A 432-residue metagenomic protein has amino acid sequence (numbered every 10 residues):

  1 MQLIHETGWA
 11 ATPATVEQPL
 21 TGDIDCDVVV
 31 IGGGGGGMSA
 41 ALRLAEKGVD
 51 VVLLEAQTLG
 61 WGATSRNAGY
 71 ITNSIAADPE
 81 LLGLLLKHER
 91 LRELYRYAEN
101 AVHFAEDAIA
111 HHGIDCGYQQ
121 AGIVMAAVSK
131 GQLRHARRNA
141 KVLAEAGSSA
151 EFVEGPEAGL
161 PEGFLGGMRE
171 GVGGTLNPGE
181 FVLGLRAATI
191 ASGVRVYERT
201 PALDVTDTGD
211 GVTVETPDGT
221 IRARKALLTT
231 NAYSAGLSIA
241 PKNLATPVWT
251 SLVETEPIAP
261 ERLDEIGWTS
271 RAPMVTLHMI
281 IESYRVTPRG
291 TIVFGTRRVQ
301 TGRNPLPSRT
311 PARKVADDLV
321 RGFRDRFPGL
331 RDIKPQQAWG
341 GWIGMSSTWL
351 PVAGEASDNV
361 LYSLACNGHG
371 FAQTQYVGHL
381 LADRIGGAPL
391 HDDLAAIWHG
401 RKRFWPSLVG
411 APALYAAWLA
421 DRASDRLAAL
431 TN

Functional and structural regions predicted by a protein language model:
M1-V28: Extreme N-terminal leader/targeting segments of oxidoreductases
Q2-A10, A77-G83, D107-G184: Flavin (FAD/FMN) cofactor-binding and adjacent substrate-gating region of FAD-dependent oxidoreductase domains
C26-L53: N-terminal Rossmann-like FAD-binding beta1-loop-alpha1 element of flavoenzymes
E46-R66: Glycine-rich FAD pyrophosphate-binding loop
R66-Y97: Glycine-rich active-site loop/strand segments that organize a redox cofactor
H103, H111-Q119, A202-D204, D210 (+2 more regions): Active-site substrate-recognition segment that forms the wall of the catalytic cavity or substrate channel
R134, K141-A146, G167-R224: Helical element adjacent to the flavin cofactor pocket in flavoenzyme catalytic cores
Q300-R422: C-terminal catalytic lobe of FAD-dependent flavoproteins
